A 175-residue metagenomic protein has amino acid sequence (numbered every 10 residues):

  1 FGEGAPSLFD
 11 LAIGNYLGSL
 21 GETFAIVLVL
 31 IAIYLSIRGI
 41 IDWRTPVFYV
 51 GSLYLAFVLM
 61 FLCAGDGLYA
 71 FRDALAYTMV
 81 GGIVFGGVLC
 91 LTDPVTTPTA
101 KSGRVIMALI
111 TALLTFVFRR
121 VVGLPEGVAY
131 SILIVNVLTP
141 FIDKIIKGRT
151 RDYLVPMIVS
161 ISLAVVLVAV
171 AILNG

Functional and structural regions predicted by a protein language model:
F1-V29: Long hydrophobic alpha-helical segments that form multi-pass transmembrane helix bundles in integral membrane proteins
G4-S7, L55-A64, L167-A171: Membrane-embedded alpha-helical segments in integral membrane proteins
S7, T23-I37, F48-F57, G86: Glycine-rich anion/phosphate-binding loop at the beta-strand->alpha-helix junction
L30-I31, I106-L113, V165, A169: Cleavable Sec-type N-terminal signal peptides
L35-W43, G65-V128, I132-N136, P140-P156: Hydrophobic alpha-helical bundle architecture
I41-R44, F48-L68: Conserved mixed alpha/beta catalytic, RNA-binding, or beta-rich assembly cores of soluble enzyme, regulatory
P156-N174: Final/C-terminal transmembrane alpha-helix of multipass membrane proteins
